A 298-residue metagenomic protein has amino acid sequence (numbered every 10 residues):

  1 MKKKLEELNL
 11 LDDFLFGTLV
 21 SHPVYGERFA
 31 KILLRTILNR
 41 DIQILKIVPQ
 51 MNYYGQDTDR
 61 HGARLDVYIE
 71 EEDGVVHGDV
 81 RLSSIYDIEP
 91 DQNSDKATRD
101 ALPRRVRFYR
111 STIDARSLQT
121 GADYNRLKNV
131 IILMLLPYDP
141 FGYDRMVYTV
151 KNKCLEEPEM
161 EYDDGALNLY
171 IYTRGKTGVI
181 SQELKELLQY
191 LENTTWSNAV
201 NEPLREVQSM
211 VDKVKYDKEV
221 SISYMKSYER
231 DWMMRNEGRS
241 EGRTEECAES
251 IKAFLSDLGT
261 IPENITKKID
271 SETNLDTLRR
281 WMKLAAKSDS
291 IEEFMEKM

Functional and structural regions predicted by a protein language model:
M1-L167, T177-V179, M233, D289-E293: Accessory alpha/beta interaction modules
K2-E7, F14, Y54, Y68-L82 (+2 more regions): Short, charged alpha-helical interaction segments and adjacent helix-coil junctions
I171: Hydrophobic residues at beta-strand termini and immediately following loops that shape nucleotide-binding pockets
